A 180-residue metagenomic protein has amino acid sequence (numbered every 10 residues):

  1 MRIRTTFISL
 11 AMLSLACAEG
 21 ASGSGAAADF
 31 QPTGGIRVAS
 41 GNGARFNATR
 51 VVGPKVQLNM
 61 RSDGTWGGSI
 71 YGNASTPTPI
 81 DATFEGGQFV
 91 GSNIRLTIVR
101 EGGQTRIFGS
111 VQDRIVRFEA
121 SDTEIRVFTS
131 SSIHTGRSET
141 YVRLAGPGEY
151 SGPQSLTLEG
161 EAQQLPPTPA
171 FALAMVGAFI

Functional and structural regions predicted by a protein language model:
M1-F7: Bacterial N-terminal signal peptides that target proteins for export
I8-A16: Bacterial N-terminal signal peptides
E19-G67, Y71-T76, D81-G86, V90 (+2 more regions): Long terminal segments
